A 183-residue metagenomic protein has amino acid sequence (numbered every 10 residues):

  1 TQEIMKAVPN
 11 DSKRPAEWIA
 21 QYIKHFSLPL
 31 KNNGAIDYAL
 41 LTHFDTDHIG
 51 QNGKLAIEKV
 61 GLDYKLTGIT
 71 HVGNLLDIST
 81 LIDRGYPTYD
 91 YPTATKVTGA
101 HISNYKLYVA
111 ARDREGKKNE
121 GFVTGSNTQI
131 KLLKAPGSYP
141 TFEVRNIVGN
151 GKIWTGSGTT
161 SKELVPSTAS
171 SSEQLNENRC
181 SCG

Functional and structural regions predicted by a protein language model:
T1: N-terminal active-site segment of His-dependent metallophosphoesterases
V8-D11, Y22-F26, K31-Y38, I49-G183: Flexible, acidic/histidine-containing loops and adjacent segments that form or flank the divalent-metal
P15, I19: Glycine-rich, highly charged phosphate/nucleotide-binding loops
L41-T42: Ser/Thr-glycine-rich phosphate-binding loops at phosphate-binding pockets of nucleotides, nucleotide cofactors
T46: Short active-site segment of divalent metal-dependent hydrolases/proteases that encodes the spacing between
